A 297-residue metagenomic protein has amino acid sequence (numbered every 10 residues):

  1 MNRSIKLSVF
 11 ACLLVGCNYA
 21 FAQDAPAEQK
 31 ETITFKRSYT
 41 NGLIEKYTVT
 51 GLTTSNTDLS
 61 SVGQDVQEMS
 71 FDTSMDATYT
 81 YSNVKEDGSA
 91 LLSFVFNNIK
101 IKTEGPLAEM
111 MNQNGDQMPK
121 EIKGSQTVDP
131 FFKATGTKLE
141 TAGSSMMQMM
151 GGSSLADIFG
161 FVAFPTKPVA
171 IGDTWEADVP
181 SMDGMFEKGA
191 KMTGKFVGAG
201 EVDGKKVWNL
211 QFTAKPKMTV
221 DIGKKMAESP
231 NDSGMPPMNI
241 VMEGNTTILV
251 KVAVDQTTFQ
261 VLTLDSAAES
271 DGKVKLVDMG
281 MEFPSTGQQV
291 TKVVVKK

Functional and structural regions predicted by a protein language model:
M1-V9: Bacterial N-terminal signal peptides that target proteins for export
S8-C17: Bacterial N-terminal signal peptides
Q23-K297: Signature of exported/secreted
